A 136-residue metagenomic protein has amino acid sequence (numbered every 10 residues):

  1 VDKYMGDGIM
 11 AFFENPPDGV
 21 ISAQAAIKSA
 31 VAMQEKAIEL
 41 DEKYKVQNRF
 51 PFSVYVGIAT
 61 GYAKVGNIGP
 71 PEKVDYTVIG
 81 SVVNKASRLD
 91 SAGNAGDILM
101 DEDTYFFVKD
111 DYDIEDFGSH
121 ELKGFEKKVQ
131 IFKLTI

Functional and structural regions predicted by a protein language model:
V1-D18: Conserved helix-loop-beta segment at the catalytic/binding core of cyclic-nucleotide signaling proteins
D2-K3, V56, D97-I98: Residues that recognize and position ribonucleotide moieties
M5, S22, K64, V78-K85 (+1 more regions): Helical mechanochemical/support elements of P-loop NTPase systems and associated helical scaffolds
G8, P51-Y55, I131: Broad gene-expression machinery/nucleic-acid interaction feature
F13-P17, K64-G69: Active-site loop/short helix in cyclic nucleotide turnover domains
N15-V56, T60, S81-D90, N94: Alpha-helical scaffold within the catalytic cores of cyclic-nucleotide enzymes
A63, A92-I136: Cytosolic regulatory/linker segments at or just downstream of nucleotide-handling modules in signal-transduction
